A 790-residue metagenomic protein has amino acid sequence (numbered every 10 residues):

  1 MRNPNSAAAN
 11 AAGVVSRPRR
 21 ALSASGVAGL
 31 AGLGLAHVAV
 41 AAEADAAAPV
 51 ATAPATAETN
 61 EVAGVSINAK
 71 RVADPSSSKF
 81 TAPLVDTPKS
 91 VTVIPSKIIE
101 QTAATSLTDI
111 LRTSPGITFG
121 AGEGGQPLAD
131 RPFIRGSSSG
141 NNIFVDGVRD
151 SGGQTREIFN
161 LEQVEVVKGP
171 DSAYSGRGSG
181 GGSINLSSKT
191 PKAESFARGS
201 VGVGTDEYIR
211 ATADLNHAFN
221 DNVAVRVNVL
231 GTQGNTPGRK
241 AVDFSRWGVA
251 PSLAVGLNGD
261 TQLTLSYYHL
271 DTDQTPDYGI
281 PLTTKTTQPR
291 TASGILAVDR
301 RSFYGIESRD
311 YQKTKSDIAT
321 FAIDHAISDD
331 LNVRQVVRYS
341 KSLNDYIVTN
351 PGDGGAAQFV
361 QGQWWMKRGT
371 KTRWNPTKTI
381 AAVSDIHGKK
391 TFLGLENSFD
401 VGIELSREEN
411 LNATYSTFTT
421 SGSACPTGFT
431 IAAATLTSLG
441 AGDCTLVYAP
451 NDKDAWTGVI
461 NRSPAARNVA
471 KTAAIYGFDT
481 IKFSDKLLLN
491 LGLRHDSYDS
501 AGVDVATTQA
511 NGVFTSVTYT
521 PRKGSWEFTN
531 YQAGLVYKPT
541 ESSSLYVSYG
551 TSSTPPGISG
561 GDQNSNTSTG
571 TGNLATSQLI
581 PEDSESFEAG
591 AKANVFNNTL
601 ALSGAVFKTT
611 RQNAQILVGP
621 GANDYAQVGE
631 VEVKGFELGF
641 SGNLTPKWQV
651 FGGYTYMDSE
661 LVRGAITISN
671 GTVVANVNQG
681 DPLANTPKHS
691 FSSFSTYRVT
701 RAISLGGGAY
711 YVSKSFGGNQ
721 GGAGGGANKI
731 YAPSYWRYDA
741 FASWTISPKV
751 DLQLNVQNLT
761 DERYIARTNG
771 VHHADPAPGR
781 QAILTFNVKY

Functional and structural regions predicted by a protein language model:
M1-T102, T108-S114, A382, G671: N-terminal Sec signal peptide and the immediately downstream disordered periplasmic leader that contains the TonB box
R2-P4, Y711-G721, S743-Y790: C-terminal beta-signal and adjacent terminal beta-strands/loops of Gram-negative outer-membrane beta-barrel proteins
E61-E194, A589: Acidic, small-polar-rich N-terminal luminal/periplasmic segments of exported/outer-membrane proteins
F159-E162, A173-V249, L257-T261, D317 (+1 more regions): Outer-membrane beta-barrel translocator/receptor signature
T232-P237, V249-G256, D260-A326, S342-T377 (+3 more regions): Acidic/polar loop-and-plug regions of large Gram-negative outer-membrane beta-barrel proteins
A254-N258, T377, E396-E408, A466-T609 (+5 more regions): Structural signature of Gram-negative outer-membrane beta-barrels, strongest in the C-terminal barrel of TonB-dependent
D324-R338, S342-V348, L545-Y546, Q578-A665 (+1 more regions): Membrane-embedded beta-barrel scaffold of Gram-negative outer-membrane proteins
T599-L600, K608-T610, Q627-G721, T760 (+1 more regions): Gram-negative outer-membrane beta-barrel transporters
